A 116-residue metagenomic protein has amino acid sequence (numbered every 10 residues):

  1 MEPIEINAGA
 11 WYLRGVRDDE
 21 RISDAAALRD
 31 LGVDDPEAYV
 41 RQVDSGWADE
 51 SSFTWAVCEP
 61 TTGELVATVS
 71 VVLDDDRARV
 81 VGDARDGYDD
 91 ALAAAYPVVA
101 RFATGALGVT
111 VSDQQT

Functional and structural regions predicted by a protein language model:
M1-Y88, V98-T116: GNAT-family acyltransferases
A93: Ligand-binding pocket scaffold of soluble enzyme catalytic domains
